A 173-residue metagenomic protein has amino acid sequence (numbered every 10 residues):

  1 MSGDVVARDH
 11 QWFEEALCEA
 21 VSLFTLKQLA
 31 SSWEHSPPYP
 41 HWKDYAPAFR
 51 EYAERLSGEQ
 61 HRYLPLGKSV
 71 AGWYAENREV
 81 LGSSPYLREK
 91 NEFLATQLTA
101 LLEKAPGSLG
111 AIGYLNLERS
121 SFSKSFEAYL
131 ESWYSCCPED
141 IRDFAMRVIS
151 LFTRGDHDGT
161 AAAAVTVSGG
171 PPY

Functional and structural regions predicted by a protein language model:
M1-D4, A20: Catalytic glutamate of the conserved HExxH
G3-W12, S84-P85: Second-shell loop/turn segments in exported
D4, F24-Q28, L101-K104: Active-site catalytic microenvironments for nucleophilic, acid-base chemistry
D9-G58: Post-HExxH zinc-binding segment in Zn-dependent metallohydrolases
E59-Y173: Pan-zinc metallopeptidase signature
